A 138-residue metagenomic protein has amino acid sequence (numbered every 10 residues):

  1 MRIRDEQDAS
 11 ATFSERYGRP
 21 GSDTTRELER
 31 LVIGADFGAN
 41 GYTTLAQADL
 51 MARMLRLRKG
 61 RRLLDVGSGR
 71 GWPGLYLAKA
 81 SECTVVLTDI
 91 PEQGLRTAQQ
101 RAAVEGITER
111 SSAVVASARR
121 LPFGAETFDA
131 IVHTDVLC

Functional and structural regions predicted by a protein language model:
M1-V32: N-terminal, positively charged/glycine-rich alpha-helical extensions of SAM-dependent methyltransferases
V32-G41: Class I SAM-dependent methyltransferase Rossmann-like catalytic core, especially the SAM/SAH-binding loop
G41-K59: Conserved alpha-helix/loop element of class I SAM-dependent methyltransferases that forms part of the SAM/SAH-binding
R62-R120: Class I SAM-dependent methyltransferase SAM/SAH-binding core
R119-A130: A short acidic, Gly/Pro-enriched loop at the edge of an enzyme's catalytic core that lines a small-molecule cofactor
A130-C138: A short SAM/SAH-binding and catalytic strip from SAM-dependent methyltransferases
